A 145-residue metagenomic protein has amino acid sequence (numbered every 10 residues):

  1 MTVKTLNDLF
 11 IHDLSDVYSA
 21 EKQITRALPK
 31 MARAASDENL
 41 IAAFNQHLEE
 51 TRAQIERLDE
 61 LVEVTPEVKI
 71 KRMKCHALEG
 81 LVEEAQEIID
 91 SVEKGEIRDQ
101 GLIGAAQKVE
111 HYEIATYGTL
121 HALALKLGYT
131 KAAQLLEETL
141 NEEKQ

Functional and structural regions predicted by a protein language model:
M1-Q145: Amphipathic alpha-helical hairpins
